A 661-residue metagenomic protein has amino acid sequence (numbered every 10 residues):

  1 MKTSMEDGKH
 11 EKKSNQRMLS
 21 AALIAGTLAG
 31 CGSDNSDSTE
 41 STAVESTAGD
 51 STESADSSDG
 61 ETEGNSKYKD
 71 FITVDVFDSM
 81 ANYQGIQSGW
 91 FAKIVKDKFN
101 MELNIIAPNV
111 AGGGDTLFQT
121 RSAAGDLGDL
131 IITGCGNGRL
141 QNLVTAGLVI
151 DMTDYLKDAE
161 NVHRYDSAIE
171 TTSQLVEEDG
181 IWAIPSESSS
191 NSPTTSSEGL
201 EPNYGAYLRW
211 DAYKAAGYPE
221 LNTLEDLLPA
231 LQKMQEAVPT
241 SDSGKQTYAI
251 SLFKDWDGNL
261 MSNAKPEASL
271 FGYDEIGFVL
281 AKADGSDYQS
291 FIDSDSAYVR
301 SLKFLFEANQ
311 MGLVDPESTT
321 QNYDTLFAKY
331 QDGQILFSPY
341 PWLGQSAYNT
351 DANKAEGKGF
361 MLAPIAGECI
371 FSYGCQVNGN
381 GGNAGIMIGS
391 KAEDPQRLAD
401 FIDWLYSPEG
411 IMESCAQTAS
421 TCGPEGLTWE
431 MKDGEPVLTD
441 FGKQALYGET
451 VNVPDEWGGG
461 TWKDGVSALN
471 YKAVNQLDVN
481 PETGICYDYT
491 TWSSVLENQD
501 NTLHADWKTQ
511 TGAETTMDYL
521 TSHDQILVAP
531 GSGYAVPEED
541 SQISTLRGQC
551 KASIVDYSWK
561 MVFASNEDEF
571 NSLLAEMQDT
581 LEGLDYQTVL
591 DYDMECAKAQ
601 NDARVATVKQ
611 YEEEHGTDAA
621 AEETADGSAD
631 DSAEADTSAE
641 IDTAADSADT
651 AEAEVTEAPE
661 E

Functional and structural regions predicted by a protein language model:
M5-M18: Bacterial N-terminal signal peptides that target proteins for export
S20, C31-D226, A264-P266, F271-L280 (+2 more regions): Conserved N-terminal structural module of periplasmic/extracytoplasmic solute-binding proteins
D70-V74, F99-E102, A124-D129, L148 (+6 more regions): Loop/turn elements at helix/coil->beta-strand transitions in domains of secreted/extracellular proteins
Q141-T153, Y348-F371: Ligand-binding "clamshell"
L148-Q174, L231-Q235, K245-K282, Q334-K354: Carboxylate/His-rich catalytic cores and anion/metal-binding grooves
T153, G180, P185-L260, K282-T325 (+5 more regions): Helix-loop-helix "hinge/cap" segment bordering the ligand-binding cleft or interdomain interface
E413-D556: Conserved small-residue motifs centered on glycine
